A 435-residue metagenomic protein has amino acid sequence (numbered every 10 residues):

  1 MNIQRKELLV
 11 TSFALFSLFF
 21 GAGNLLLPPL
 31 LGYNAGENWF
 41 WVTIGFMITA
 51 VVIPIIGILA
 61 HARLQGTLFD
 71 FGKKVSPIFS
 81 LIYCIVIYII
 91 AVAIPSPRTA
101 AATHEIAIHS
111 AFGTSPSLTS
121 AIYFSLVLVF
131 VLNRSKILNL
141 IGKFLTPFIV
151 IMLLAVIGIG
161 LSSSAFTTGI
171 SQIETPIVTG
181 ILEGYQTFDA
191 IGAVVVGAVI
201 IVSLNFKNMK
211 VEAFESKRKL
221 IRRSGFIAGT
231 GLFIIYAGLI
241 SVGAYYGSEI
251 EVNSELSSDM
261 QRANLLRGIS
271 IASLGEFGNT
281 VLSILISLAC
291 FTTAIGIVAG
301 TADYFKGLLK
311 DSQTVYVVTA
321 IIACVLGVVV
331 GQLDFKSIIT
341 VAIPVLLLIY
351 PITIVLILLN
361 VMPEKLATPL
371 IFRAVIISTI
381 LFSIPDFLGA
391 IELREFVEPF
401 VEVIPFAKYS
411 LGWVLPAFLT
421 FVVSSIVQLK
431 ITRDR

Functional and structural regions predicted by a protein language model:
R5-L15, F40, S76-I89, L118-I122 (+3 more regions): Select transmembrane alpha-helical segments in multipass membrane proteins
V10-F20, I157-S164, I173-V242, V281-C290 (+2 more regions): Hydrophobic, membrane-embedded alpha-helices of multi-pass small-molecule transporters
L31, T99-P116, N205, A294-I321: Helix-loop-helix connectors at the membrane interface of multi-pass transporters/channels
A35-S125: Membrane helical hairpin/interfacial module
A62-F69, F124-L145, F206-M209, V328-T340 (+1 more regions): Membrane-water interface regions at transmembrane-helix termini and the short interhelical loops of multi-pass membrane
L132-G160, A342-I354, R373-L381: Membrane-interface loop-to-helix entry segments
T230-N264: Extracellular/periplasmic helix-exit of transmembrane alpha-helices
I354-V422, R433-R435: C-terminal membrane-solvent junction of multi-pass transporters and transport-like membrane proteins
